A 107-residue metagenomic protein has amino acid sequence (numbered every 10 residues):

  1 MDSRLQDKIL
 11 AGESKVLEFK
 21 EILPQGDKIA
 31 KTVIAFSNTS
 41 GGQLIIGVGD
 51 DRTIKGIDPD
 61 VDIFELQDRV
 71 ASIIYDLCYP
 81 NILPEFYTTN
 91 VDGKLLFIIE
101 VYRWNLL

Functional and structural regions predicted by a protein language model:
M1-L107: Conserved N-terminal catalytic/coupling substructures associated with nucleotide/phosphate chemistry
